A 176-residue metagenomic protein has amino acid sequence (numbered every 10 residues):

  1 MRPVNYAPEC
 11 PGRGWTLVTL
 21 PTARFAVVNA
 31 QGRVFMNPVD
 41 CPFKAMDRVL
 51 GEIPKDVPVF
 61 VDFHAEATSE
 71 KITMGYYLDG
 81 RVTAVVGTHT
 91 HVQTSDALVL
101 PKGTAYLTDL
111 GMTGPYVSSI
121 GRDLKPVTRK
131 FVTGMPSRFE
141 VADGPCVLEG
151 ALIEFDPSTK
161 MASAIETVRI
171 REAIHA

Functional and structural regions predicted by a protein language model:
M1-A176: Acidic, metal/ion-coordinating pockets
